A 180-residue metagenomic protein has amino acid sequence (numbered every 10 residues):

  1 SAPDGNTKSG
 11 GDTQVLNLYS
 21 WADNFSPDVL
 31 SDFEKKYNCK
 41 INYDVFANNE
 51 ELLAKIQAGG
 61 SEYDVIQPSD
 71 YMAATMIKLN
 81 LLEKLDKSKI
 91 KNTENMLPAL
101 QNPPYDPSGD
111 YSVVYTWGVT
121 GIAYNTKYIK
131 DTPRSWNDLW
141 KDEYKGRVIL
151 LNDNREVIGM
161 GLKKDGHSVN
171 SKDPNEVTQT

Functional and structural regions predicted by a protein language model:
S1-P3: N-terminal Sec signal peptide cleavage junction
G5-T75: Early extracytoplasmic/lumenal segment of secretory-pathway proteins
S26, E62, Q67-T180: Extracytoplasmic ligand-binding site segments that recognize negatively charged/polar headgroups
